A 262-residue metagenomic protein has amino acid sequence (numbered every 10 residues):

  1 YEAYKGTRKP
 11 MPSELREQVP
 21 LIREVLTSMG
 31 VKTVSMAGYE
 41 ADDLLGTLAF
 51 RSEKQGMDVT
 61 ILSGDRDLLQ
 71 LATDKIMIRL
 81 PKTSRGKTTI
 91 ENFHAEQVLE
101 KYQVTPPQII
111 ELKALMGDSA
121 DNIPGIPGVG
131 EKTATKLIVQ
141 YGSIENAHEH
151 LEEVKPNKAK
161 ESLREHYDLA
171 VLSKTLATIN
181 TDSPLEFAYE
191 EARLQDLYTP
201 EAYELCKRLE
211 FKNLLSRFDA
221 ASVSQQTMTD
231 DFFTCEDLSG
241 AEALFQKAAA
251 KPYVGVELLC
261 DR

Functional and structural regions predicted by a protein language model:
Y1-L62, R66-N92, L169-L172, T178-E186: Noncatalytic, basic helical substrate-engagement surface that gates or grips nucleic-acid strands
E17, L21, K132, G142 (+4 more regions): Generic recognition of stable, solvent-exposed alpha-helical segments in well-folded globular domains
S35-Y39, P127, S162-L169, E191-D196: Conserved phosphate/pyrophosphate-binding and hydrolysis machinery centered on Walker-type P-loop NTPases, extending
L45, D65, G130, L176 (+3 more regions): A residue-level signal for conserved active-site and pocket-lining positions in enzyme catalytic cores
Q55-D58, D74-K75, T105, S143 (+1 more regions): Short coil/turn connectors at secondary-structure junctions
T73, R79, I90-V104, I110-K113: Nucleic-acid-contacting surfaces of polymerase cores and analogous helical-repeat interfaces
T105-T175, S183-E186: Accessory alpha-helical DNA-binding modules that contact the DNA backbone or grooves
A188-R262: Long, highly charged low-complexity segments
